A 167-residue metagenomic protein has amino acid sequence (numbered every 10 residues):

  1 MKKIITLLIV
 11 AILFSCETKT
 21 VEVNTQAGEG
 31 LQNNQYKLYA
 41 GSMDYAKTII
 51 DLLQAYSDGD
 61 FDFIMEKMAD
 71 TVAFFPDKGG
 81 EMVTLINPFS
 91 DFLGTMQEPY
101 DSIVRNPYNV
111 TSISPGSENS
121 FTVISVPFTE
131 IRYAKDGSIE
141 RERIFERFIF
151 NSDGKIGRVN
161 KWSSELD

Functional and structural regions predicted by a protein language model:
M1-I4, T18: Positively charged n-region of N-terminal signal peptides that target proteins for export
I4-L13: Sec-dependent N-terminal signal peptides
C16-D58, D62, E66: Short, low-complexity N-terminal intrinsically disordered segments enriched in polar/charged residues
T20-E22, R141-D167: Short beta-strand edge/turn micro-motifs at domain boundaries
L52, I64-M65, V72, P88-F89 (+3 more regions): Hydrophobic pocket/interface hotspot
F61-I113, S120: A solvent-exposed, acidic/Ser-Thr-rich amphipathic alpha-helical stretch
T71, V110, P127-Y133: Generic short beta-strand segments
E81, I131-R141: Short, cysteine-centered beta-strand-loop-beta hairpins and adjacent loop/turn segments enriched in charged/polar
